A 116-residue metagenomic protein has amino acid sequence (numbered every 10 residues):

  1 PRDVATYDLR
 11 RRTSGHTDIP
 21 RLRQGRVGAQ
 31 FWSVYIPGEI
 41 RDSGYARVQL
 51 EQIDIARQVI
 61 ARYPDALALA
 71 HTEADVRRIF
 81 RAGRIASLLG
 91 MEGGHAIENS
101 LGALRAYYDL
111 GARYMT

Functional and structural regions predicted by a protein language model:
P1-T116: N-terminal hydrophobic targeting/anchoring segments and the immediately downstream early-domain regions of hydrolases
